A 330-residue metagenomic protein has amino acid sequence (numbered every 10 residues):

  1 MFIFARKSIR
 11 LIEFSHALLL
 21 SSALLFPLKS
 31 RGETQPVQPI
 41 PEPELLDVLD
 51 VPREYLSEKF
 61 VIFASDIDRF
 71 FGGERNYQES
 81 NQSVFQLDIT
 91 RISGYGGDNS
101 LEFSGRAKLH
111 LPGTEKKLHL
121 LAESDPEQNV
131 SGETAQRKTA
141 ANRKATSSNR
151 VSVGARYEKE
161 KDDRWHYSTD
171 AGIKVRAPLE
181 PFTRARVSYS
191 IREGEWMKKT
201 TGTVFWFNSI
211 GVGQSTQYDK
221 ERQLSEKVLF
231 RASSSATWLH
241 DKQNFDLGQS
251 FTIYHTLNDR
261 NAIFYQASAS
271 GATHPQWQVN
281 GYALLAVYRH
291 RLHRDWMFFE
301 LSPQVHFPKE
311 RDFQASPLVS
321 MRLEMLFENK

Functional and structural regions predicted by a protein language model:
Q35-E160, S168-A171, L318-S320: Transmembrane beta-barrel domains of Gram-negative outer membranes and organellar outer membranes
V84-S93, L120, V153-A155, R164-V175 (+4 more regions): Transmembrane beta-strand segments that form the barrel wall of outer-membrane beta-barrel proteins
I92-L101, T114-E115, D125-G132, T146-N149 (+5 more regions): Solvent-exposed loop/turn segments connecting transmembrane beta-strands in outer-membrane beta-barrel proteins
G105, V153-A155, T183-V187, T216-Y218 (+3 more regions): Membrane-embedded beta-strands of outer-membrane beta-barrel proteins, especially the hydrophobic/small aromatic
P112-T114, E160-R164, R192-G194, Q223-K227 (+3 more regions): Outer-membrane beta-barrel channels and translocator barrels
W238-M297: Intrinsically disordered, low-complexity segments enriched in Gly and acidic/Ser/Thr residues that form flexible
A286, Q314-K330: Outer-membrane beta-barrel "beta-signal"
